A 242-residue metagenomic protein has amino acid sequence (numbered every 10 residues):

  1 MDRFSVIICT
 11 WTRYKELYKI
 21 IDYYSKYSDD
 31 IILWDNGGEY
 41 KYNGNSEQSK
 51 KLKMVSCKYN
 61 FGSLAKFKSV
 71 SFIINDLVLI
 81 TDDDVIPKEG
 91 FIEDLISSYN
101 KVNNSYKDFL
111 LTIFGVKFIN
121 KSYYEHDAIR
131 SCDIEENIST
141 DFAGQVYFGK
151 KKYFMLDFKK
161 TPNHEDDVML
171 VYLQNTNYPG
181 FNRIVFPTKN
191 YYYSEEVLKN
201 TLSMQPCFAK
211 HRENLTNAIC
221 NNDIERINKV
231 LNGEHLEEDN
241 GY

Functional and structural regions predicted by a protein language model:
F4-E16, D35-G44, M54, K68 (+7 more regions): Catalytic phosphate/metal-binding cores of nucleic-acid and nucleotide-processing enzymes, i.e., regions that mediate
F4-S5, C9, K15-E16, I20 (+1 more regions): C-terminal catalytic/acceptor-binding lobe
I21-V55: Acidic donor-binding segment of Leloir-type glycosyltransferases
S28, I74-N75: Short, well-ordered alpha-helix to beta-strand connector turns
N36, T81-D84: Active-site acidic Asp-centered loop
K58-A65, N163-H164: A short, glycine-/small-residue-rich helix N-cap motif at loop->alpha-helix starts within glycosyltransferase
V78: Short aromatic/hydrophobic "clamp" motif used to bind/position activated sugar donors
I86-K160: Conserved catalytic core of nucleotide-sugar-dependent glycosyltransferases
